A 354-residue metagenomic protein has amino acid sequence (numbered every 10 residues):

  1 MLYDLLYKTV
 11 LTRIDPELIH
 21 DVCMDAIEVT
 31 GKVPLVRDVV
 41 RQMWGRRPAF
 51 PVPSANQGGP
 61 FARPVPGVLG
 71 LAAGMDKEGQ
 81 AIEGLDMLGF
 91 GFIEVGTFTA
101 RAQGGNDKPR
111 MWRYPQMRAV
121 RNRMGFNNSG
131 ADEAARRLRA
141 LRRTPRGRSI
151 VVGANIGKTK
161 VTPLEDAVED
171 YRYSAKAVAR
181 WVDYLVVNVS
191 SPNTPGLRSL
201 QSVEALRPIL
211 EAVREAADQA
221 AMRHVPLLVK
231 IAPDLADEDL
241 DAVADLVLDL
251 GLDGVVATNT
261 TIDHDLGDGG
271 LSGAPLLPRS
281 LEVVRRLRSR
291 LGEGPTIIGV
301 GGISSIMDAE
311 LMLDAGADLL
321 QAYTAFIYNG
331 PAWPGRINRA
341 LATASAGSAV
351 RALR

Functional and structural regions predicted by a protein language model:
L2-V52, N56, N122-N127, A131: An N-cap/entry alpha-helix motif that binds or orients negatively charged groups
L35-R46, P192-A205, L240-E293, W333: Glycine/Thr-rich beta-alpha phosphate-binding loop at enzyme active sites
Q57-G70, G147-A154, D218-L235, L287-G299: Short beta-strand/loop segments at the ligand-binding rim of alpha/beta enzyme cores
E78-M87, L235-D249, S289-E293, I303-L320: Catalytic cores of alpha/beta
G89-Q103, V189-S191, G254-H264, A309-R336: Glycine-rich phosphate-binding active-site loops on the catalytic face of alpha/beta enzymes
G96-R148: A gly/proline- and charged-residue-enriched helix-loop-helix capping module
A102-R118, H264-G273, A325-R354: C-terminal helical cap(s) of enzyme catalytic domains, especially alpha/beta-barrels
T159-Y171, S199, A205, V229-L248: Active-site glycine- and acidic-residue-rich loops that bind and position anionic ligands or nucleotide-like cofactors
